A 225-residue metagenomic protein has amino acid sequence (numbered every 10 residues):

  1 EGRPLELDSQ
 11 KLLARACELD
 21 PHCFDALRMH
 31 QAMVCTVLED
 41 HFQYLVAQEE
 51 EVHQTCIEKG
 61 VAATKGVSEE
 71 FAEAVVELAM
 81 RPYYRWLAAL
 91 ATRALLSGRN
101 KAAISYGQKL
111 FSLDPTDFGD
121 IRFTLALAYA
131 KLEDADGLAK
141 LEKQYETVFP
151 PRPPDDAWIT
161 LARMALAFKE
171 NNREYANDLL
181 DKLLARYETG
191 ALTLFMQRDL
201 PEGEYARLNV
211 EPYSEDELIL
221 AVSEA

Functional and structural regions predicted by a protein language model:
R3, T36-E39, S97, L132 (+1 more regions): Structural motif corresponding to the intra-repeat A-B loop/turn of tetratricopeptide repeats
L7-R15, H41-K59, N100-K109, D134-F149 (+2 more regions): Alpha-helical repeat scaffolds
S9, D20-R28, T116-F118, D156 (+1 more regions): Residue-level recognition of tetratricopeptide repeat
R15-H22, E50-M80, L110-D114, T147-P153: Flexible helix-coil transition and linker loops at the boundaries of alpha-helical arrays
A26, W86, G119-I121, I159 (+1 more regions): TPR alpha-solenoid repeat register
M33-V34, A94, Y129, A167: Residue at a conserved register position within TPR or TPR-like alpha-solenoid repeats
T160-A225: Long, ordered, amphipathic alpha-helical scaffolds
